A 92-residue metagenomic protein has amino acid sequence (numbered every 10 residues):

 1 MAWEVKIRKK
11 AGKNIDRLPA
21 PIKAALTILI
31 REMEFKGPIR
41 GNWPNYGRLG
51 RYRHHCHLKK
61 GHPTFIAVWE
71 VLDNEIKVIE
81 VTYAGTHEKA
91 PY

Functional and structural regions predicted by a protein language model:
M1, Y52, P63: Exposed loop/turn and edge beta-strand positions of beta-sandwich/beta-sheet ligand-binding modules
M1-K9: Conserved N-terminal entry element of GNAT/NAT acetyltransferase domains
E4, K13-R17, I28, L58-Y92: Enriched for short, Lys/Arg-rich terminal
K10-R40: N-terminal first-folded block
P21-I22, W43-L49, V68-V71: Noncatalytic linker/hinge segments flanking ATPase motor cores
E32-K59: A short, surface-exposed loop/turn module that caps and links secondary-structure elements
